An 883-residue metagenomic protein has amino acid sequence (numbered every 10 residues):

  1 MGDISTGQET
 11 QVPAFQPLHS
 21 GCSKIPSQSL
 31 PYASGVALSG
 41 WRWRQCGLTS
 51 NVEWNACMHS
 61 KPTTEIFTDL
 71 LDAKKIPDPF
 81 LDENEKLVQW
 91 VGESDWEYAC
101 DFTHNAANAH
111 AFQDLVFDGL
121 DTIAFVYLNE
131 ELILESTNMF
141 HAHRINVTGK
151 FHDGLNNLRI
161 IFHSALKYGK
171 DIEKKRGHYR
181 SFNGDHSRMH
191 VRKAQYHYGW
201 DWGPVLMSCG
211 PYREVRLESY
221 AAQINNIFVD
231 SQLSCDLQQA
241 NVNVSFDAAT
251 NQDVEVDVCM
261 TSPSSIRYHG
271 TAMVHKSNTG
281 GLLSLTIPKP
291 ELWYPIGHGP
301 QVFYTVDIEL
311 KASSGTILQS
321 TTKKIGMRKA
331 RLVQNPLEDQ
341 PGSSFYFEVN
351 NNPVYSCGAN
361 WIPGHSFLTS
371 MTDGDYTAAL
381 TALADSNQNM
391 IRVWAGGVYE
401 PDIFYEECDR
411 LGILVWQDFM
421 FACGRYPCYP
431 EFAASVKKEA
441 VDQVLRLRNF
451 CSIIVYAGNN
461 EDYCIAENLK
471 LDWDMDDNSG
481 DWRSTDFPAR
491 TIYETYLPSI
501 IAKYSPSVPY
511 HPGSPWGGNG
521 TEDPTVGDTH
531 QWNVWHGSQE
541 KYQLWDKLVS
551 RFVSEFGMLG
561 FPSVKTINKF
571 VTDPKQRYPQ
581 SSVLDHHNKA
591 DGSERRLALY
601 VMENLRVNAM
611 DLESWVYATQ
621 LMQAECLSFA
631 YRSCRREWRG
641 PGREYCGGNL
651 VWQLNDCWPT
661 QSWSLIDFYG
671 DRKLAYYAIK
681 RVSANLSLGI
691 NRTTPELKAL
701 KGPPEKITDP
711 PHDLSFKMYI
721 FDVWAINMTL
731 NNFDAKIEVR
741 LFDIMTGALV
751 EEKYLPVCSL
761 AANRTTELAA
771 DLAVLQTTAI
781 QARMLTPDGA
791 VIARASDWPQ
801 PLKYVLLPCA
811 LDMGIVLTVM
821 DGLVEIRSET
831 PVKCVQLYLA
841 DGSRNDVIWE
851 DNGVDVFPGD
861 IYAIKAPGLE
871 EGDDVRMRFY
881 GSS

Functional and structural regions predicted by a protein language model:
G2-P26, Y32, L48-T49, E93-I224 (+4 more regions): Accessory beta-strand-rich segments of carbohydrate-active enzymes
P31-T49, G203, M207-G210, Y456 (+5 more regions): Substrate-binding clefts and catalytic carboxylate motifs of secreted carbohydrate-active enzymes
P77-H104, N108-F117, D121-N129, L134-T137 (+4 more regions): Active-site-adjacent substrate/metal-binding segments within catalytic domains of carbohydrate-active enzymes
V126-L128, Q239-H275, L283, F716-C758 (+3 more regions): Beta-strand-rich binding/interaction modules
F151-N157, S245-L337: Extended acidic/polar, glycine-enriched regions that form or flank non-catalytic beta-rich accessory modules
T271-E291, R740-T778, R844-E870: Intrinsically disordered, low-complexity Pro/Gly/Ser/Thr-rich segments with frequent PxxP/GP/PP motifs and embedded
P300, A312, I317-T321, T765-A810 (+1 more regions): Terminal connector regions
R410, Y426-N519: Active-site neighborhood of glycoside hydrolase catalytic domains
